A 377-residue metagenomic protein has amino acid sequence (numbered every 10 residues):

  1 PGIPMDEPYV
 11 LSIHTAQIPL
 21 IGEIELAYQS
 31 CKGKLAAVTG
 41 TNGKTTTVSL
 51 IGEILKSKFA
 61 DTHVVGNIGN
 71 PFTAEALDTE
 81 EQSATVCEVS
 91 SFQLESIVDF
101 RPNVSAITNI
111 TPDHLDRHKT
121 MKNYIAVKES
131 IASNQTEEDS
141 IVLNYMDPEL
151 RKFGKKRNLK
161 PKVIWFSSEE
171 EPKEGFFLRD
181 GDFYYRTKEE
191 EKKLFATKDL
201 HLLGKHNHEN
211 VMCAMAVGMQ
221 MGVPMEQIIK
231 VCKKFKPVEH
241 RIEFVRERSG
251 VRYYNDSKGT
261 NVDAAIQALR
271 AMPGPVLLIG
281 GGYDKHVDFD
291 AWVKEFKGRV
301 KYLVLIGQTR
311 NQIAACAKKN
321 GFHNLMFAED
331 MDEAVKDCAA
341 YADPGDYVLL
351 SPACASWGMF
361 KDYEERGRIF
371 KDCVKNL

Functional and structural regions predicted by a protein language model:
P1-P161, F177, K336, G358 (+1 more regions): Phosphate-binding loop of NTP-binding sites
I3-D6, D147-K152, E171-K173, H286-V287 (+1 more regions): Short, charged/polar "capping" segments at the starts of alpha-helices and the immediately preceding loops
I21-L26, N158-L178, I229-K233, E243 (+1 more regions): Beta-strand->loop->alpha-helix junctions that form or flank phosphate-binding loops in nucleotide-handling enzymes
V38, N67, T108, Y124 (+9 more regions): Residue-level signal for inorganic ion chemistry
I141-Y145, I279-G280, R299-Q308: Short internal beta-strands
G175-F176, G181-K188: Short polybasic amphipathic segments
F195-V300: Nucleotide phosphate-binding/pyrophosphate-handling subdomain across enzymes that bind or process nucleotide phosphates
D290-G345: C-terminal helical cap/extension that packs against the catalytic core of soluble nucleotide-cofactor enzymes
